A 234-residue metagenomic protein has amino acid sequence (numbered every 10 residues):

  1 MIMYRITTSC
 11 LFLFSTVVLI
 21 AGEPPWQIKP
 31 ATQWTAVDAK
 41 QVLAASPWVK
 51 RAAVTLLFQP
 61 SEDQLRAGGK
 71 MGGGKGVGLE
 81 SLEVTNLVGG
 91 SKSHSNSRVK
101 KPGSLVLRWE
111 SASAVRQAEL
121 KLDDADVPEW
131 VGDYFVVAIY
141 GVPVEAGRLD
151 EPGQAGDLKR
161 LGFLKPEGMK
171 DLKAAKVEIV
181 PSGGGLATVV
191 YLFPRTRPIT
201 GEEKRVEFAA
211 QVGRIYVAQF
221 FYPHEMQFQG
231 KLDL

Functional and structural regions predicted by a protein language model:
M1-Y4: N-terminal secretory signal peptides that target proteins for export/translocation
T7-V18: Bacterial N-terminal signal peptides
G22-L234: PEST-like low-complexity, intrinsically disordered acidic/proline/serine-rich tracts that flank trafficking/processing
